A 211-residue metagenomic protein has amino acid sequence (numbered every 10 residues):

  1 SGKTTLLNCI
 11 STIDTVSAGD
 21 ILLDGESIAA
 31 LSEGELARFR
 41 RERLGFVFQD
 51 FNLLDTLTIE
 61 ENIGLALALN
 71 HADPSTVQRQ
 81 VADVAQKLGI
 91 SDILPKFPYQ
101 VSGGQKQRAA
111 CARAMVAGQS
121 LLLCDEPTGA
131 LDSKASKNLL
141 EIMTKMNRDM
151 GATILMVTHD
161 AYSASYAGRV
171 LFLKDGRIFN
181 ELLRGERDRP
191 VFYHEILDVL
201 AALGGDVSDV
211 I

Functional and structural regions predicted by a protein language model:
S1-R169, L173: ABC family nucleotide-binding domain
R177-A202: Conserved beta-strand-loop-alpha-helix hinge in the C-terminal portion of ABC ATPase nucleotide-binding domains
A201-I211: Non-catalytic connector elements of ABC transporters
